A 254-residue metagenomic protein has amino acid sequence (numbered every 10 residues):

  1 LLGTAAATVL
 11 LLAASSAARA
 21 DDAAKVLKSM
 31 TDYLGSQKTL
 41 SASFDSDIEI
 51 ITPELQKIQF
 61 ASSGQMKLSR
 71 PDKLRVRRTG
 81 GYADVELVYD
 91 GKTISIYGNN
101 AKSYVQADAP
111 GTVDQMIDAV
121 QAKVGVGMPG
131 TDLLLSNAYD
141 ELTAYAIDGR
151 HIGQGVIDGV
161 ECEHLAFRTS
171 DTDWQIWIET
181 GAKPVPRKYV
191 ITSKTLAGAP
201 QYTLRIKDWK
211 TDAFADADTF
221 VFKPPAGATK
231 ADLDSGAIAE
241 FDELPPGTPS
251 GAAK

Functional and structural regions predicted by a protein language model:
G3-A13: Bacterial N-terminal signal peptides
S15-A20: Sec/Tat signal peptide C-region and signal peptidase I cleavage site
D21-V26, A42-D47, S95-I96, V105 (+1 more regions): Gly/Pro-enriched, hydrophobic low-complexity segments that function as extracytoplasmic propeptides/linkers
D22-S103: N-terminal mature ectodomain segment of secretory-pathway/periplasmic proteins
R70-P71, V113-A122, V185-R187, K210-A217: Short, surface-exposed linear segments at secondary-structure transitions and domain or protein termini
I96-D132: Acidic/charged, solvent-exposed loop-and-adjacent secondary-structure segments enriched in E/D, K/R, S/T, and G/P
S136-L142: Edge strands and adjacent loops of beta-rich recognition modules
A226-K254: Gram-negative outer-membrane assembly/targeting C-terminal domains
